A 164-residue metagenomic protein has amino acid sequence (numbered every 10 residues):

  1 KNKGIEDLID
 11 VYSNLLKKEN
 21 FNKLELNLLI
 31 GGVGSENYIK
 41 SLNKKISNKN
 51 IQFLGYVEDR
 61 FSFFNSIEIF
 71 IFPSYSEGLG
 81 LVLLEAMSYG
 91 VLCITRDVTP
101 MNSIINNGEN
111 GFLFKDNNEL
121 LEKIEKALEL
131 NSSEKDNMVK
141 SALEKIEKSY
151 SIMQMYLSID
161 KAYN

Functional and structural regions predicted by a protein language model:
K1-L16, N37: A conserved mid-protein helix/loop that constitutes part of the nucleotide-sugar donor-binding site
L8-Y12, L28, L120, I159: A structural motif in glycosyltransferase catalytic domains
K17-E19, N27-N50, L54: Short, structured helix-loop element that forms part of the nucleotide-activated donor/catalytic region
Y56, Y75: Aromatic "clamp/platform" in nucleotide-sugar-dependent glycosyltransferases that forms part of the donor/acceptor
L84, V98-G108, F112-L113: Short acidic/histidine- and often glycine-rich active-site loop of Leloir-type glycosyltransferases that engages
L92-T95: Short hydrophobic beta-strand element within catalytic cores of glycosyltransferases and related nucleotide-activated
N107-G108, F112-N118, A127-S132: Conserved acidic donor-binding segment of nucleotide-sugar-dependent glycosyltransferases
E134-S149, L157-K161: A short, well-ordered alpha-helix in the C-terminal region of glycosyltransferases
